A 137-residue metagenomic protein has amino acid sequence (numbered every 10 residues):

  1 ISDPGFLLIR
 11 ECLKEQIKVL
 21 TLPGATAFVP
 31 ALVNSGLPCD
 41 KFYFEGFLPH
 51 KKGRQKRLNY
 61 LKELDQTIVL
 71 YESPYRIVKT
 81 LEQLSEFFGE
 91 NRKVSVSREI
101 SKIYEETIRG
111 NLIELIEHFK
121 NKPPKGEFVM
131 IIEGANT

Functional and structural regions predicted by a protein language model:
I1, H50-K51, L70, N121: Alpha-helix initiation/capping motif
I1, L22-F28, E82-E90: Short low-complexity stretches enriched in small and charged residues
S2-F6, Q55, V78-L81, R109: Conserved strand-to-helix beginnings and helix N-cap segments that scaffold or border functional pockets
D3, L7-L64: Class I SAM-dependent methyltransferase SAM-binding "motif I" and its flanking Rossmann-like core
Q66-T67, Y71-T137: A contiguous loop/helix-start segment that scaffolds small-molecule binding in enzyme catalytic cores
